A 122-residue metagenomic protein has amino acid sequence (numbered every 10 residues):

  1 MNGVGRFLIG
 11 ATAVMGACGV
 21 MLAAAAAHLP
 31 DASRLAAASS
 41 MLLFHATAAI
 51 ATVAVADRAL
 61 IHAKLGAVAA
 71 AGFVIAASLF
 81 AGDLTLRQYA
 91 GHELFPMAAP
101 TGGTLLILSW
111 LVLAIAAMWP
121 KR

Functional and structural regions predicted by a protein language model:
M1-V4, R58-L65, K121-R122: Membrane-interface helix-boundary motifs at transmembrane edges
V4-H28: N-terminal signal-anchor transmembrane alpha helix
L8, T12-G16, A69-A76, G102 (+1 more regions): Hydrophobic alpha-helical transmembrane segments of polytopic
V14-L22, R34-H62, A71-G82: Core segments of alpha-helical transmembrane spans in multipass integral membrane proteins
A25-P30, L86-A90: Juxtamembrane "helix-exit" motif on the non-cytosolic side of transmembrane helices
S33-S40, H92-T104: Non-cytosolic membrane-interface motifs at loop->transmembrane helix junctions
F44-A54, L105-A116: Hydrophobic cores of alpha-helical transmembrane segments in multi-pass inner/ER membrane proteins, independent
D83-A98, A116-K121: Membrane-helix boundary connector in multi-pass membrane proteins
